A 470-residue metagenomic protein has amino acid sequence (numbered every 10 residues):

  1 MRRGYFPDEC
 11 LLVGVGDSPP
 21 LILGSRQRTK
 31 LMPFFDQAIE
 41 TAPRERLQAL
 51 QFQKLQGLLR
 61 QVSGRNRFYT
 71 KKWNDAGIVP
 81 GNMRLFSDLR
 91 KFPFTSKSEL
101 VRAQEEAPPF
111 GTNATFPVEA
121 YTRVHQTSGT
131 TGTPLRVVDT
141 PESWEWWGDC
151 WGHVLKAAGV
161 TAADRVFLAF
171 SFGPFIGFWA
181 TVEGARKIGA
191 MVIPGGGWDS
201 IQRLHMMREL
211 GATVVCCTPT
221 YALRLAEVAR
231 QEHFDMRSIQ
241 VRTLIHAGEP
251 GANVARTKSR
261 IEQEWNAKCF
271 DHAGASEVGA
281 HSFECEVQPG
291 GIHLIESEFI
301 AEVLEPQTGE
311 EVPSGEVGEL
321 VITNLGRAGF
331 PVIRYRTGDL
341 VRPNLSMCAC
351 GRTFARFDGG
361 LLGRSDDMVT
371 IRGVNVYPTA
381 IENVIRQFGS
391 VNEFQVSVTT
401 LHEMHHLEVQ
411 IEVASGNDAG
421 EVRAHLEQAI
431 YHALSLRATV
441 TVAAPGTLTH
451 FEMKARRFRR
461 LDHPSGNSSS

Functional and structural regions predicted by a protein language model:
Y5-F6: Aromatic (phenylalanine/tyrosine) cluster motif
L12-V13, L21-Q126, T131-D149, H153-A157 (+6 more regions): Nucleotide 5′-phosphate-binding alpha/beta core
G24-Q37, S96-F270, V278, S282-G291 (+2 more regions): Active-site phosphate/ATP/adenylate-binding loop shared across adenylate-forming ligases
R165-L168, V321, Q410: Short, well-ordered beta-strand segments
V192, C269, A301, F394-V396 (+1 more regions): Generic structural signal for residues in well-ordered beta-strands
V215, L325-L436, M453: AMP-binding/adenylate-forming catalytic core of the ANL superfamily
H246, G251-N253, T257-M347: Conserved AMP-binding/adenylate-forming
